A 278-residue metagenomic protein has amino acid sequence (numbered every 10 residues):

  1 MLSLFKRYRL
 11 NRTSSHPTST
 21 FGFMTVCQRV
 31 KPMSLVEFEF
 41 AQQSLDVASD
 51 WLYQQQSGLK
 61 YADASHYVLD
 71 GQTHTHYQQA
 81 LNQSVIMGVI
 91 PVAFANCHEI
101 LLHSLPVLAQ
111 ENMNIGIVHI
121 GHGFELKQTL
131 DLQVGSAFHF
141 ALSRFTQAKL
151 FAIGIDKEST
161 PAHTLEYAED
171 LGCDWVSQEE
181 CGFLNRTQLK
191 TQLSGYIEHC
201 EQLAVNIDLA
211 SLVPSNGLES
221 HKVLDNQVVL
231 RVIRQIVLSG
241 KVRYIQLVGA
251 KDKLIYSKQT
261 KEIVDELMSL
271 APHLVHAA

Functional and structural regions predicted by a protein language model:
M1-V92, E99-L101, Q110, Y167 (+1 more regions): Catalytic cores of soluble, metal-dependent hydrolases
V26, I120-H122, I155, G249-A250: Cofactor-binding loop segments of dinucleotide-utilizing enzymes, especially the Rossmann-like FAD- and NAD(P)+-binding
I86-G154, R243: Active-site histidine-anchored catalytic micro-motif
E125, E158, L212: Active-site loop signature of alpha/beta-hydrolase-fold enzymes
I155-E158, E180: Short, surface-exposed acidic/glycine-rich loop or hinge patches that mediate macromolecular interfaces
S159-E166: Short, glycine/polar-rich helix-capping loops at beta-to-alpha or helix-loop-helix junctions that flank or form
